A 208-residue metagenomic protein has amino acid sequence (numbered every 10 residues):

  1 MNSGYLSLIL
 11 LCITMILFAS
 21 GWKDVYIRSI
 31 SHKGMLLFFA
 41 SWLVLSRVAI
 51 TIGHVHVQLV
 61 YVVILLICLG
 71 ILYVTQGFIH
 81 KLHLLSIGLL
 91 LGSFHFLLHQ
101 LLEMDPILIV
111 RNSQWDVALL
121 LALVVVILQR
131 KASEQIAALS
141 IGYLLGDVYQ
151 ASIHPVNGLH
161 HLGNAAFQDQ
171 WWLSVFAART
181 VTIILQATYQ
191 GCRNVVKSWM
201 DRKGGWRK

Functional and structural regions predicted by a protein language model:
M1-I52, N194-K208: N-terminal topogenic module of multi-pass integral membrane proteins
M1-L11, I50-I64, M104-D116: Structural signature of hydrophobic alpha-helical transmembrane segments
N2-L8, L128-K208: C-terminal transmembrane helix-loop-helix hairpin of multi-pass membrane proteins
I9-F18, L36-R47, V62-Y73, L91-S93 (+2 more regions): Hydrophobic core of alpha-helical transmembrane segments in multi-pass integral membrane proteins
M15-I27, I67-I79, V126-Q129: C-terminal ends of transmembrane helices
Y26-S29, T51-H56, T75-L85: Interfacial helix-loop-helix linkers and transmembrane-helix boundary segments in multi-pass membrane proteins
F39-R47, L91-H99, G142-I153: Aromatic-anchored segments of alpha-helical transmembrane domains
V62, V74-S140: Membrane-proximal helix-loop-helix units in multi-pass membrane proteins
